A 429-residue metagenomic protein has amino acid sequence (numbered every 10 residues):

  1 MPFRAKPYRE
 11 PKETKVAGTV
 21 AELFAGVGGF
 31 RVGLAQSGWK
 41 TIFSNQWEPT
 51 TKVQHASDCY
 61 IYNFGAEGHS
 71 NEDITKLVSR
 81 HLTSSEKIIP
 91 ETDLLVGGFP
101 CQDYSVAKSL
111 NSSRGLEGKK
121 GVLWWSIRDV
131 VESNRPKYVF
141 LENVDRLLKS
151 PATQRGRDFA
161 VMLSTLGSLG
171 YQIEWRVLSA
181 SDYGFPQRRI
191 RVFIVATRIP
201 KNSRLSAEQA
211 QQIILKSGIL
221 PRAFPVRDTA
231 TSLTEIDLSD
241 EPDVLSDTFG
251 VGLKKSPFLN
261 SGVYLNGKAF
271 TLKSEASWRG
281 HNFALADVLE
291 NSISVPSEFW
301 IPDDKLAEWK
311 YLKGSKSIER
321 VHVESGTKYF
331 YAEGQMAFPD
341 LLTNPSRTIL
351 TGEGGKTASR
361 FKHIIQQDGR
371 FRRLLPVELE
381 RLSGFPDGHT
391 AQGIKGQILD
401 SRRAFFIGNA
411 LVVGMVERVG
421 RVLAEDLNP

Functional and structural regions predicted by a protein language model:
P2-Y138, V144-F159: Core alpha/beta nucleotide-donor-binding catalytic domains of modification enzymes
G38, F99, L148, L166-G170 (+4 more regions): A generic secondary-structure signal for well-formed alpha-helical elements
E48-P49, D145, V177-D182, R198 (+4 more regions): Short, flexible loop/turn elements at secondary-structure junctions
S84-T92, Y104-P339: Class I S-adenosyl-L-methionine
C101, R198-N202, G355, G388: Short loop/turn segments at secondary-structure transitions that flank enzyme active sites
N266-P429: C-terminal target-recognition/interaction regions appended to catalytic cores
